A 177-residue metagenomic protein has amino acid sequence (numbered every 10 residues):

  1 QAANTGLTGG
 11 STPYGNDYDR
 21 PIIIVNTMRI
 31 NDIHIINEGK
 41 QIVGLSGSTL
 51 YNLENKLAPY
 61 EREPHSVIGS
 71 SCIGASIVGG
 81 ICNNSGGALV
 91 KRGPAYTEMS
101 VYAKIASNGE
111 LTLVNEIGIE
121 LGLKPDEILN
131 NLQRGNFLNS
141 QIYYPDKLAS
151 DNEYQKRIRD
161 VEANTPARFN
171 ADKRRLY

Functional and structural regions predicted by a protein language model:
Q1-M28, P64-V67: Glycine-rich N-terminal segment of FAD-binding domains in flavoprotein oxidoreductases, spanning the beta-loop-helix
D32-I36, S46, L50-Y51, N55-Y177: FAD-binding subdomain of flavoenzyme oxidoreductases
